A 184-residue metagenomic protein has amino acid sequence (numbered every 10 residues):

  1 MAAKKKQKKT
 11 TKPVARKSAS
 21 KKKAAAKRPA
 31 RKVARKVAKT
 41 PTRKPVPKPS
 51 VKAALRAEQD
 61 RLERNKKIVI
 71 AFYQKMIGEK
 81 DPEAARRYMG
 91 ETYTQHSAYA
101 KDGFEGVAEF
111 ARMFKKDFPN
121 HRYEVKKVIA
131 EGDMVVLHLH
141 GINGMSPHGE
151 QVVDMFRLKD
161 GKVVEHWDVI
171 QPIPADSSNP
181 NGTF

Functional and structural regions predicted by a protein language model:
A2-K17, K22, K27-F184: C-terminal and inter-domain tail/linker signature
